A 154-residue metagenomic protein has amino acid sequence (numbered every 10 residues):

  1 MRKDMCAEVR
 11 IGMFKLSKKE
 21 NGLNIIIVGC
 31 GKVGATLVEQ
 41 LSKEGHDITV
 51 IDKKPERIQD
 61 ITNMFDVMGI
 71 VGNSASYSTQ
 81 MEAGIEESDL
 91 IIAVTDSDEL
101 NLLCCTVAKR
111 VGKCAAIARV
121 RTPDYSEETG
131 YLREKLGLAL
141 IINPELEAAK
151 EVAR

Functional and structural regions predicted by a protein language model:
R2-R154: Cytosolic regulatory regions of ion transport systems
